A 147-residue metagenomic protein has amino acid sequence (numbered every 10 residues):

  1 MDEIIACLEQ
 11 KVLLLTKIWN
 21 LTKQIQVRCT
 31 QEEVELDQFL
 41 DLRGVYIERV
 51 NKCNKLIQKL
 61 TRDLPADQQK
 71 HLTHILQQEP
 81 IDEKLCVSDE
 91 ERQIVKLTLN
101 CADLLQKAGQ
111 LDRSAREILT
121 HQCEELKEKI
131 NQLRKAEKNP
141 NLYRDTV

Functional and structural regions predicted by a protein language model:
M1-K52: Long, hydrophobic N-terminal alpha-helical segment
L15, W19-T22, Q26, I47-N54 (+3 more regions): A structural signal for well-ordered alpha-helices, especially hydrophobic packing surfaces of coiled-coils
L42, D63, L133: Short acidic/histidine-centered micro-motifs embedded in hydrophobic/aromatic stretches that mark compact functional
K52-L76: Short, solvent-exposed, charged loop/turn and helix-capping segments that join or cap alpha-helices on peripheral
Q69-R92: Charged, glycine/proline-rich intrinsically disordered loops and linkers
K84-V147: Short terminal interaction segments
